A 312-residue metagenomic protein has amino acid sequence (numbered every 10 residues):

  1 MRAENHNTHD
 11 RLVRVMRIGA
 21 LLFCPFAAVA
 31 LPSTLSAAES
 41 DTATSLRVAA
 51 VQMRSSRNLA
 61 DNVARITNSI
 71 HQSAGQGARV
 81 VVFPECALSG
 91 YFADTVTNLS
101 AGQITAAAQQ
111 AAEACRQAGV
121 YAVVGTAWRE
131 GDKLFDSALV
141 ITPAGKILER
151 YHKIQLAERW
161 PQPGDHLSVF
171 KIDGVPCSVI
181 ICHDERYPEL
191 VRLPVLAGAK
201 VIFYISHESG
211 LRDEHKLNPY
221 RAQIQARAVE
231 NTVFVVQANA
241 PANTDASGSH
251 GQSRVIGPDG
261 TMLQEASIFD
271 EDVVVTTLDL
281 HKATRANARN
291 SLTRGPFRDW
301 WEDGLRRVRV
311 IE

Functional and structural regions predicted by a protein language model:
M1-R14: N-terminal secretory signal peptides that target proteins for export/translocation
I18-A30: Bacterial N-terminal signal peptides
A30-A38: Boundary at the C-terminal end of the N-terminal hydrophobic targeting segment
T42-S56: Short beta-strand segments enriched in small/hydrophobic residues
L59, T67-P143, E208-V233: Cys-nucleophile CN-hydrolase/nitrilase-fold catalytic domain and related Cys-dependent amidase chemistry that acts on
Q103-V123, R186-V273: CN hydrolase (nitrilase-like) catalytic-core segments centered on the catalytic cysteine and neighboring Lys/Glu
R129-I205, S209-A222, A226, A288-R294: Active-site catalytic loop in hydrolytic enzyme cores
V169, A240-E312: C-terminal beta-strand edge segments of enzyme domains
